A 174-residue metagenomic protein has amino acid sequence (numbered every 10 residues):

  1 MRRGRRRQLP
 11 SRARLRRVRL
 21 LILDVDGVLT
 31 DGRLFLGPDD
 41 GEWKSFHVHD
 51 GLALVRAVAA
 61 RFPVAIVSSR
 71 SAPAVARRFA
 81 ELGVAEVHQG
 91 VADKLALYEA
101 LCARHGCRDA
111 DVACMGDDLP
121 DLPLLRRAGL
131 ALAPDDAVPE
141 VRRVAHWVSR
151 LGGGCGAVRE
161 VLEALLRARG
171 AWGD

Functional and structural regions predicted by a protein language model:
M1-L23, A171-D174: Non-catalytic pre-domain segments flanking phosphatase-related domains
L15-R33, L125, V158: Asp-based phosphoryl-transfer active-site loop
R17-R19, F62, A110-D111: Short coil/turn segments at beta-strand junctions that form active-site/ligand-binding loops
G27, V67, G90, P134: Replace "coordinates the UDP/GDP/TDP-sugar" with "coordinates nucleotide-activated sugar donors
L29-A60: A positional/architectural concept
L36, D40-H47, A74, E81 (+2 more regions): Mg2+-dependent phosphoryl-transfer enzymes with acidic/Ser/Thr/Gly-rich catalytic loops
L54-R78, Q89, L125: Substrate-recognition element of Asp-dependent hydrolases with the DxDx(T/V) motif
